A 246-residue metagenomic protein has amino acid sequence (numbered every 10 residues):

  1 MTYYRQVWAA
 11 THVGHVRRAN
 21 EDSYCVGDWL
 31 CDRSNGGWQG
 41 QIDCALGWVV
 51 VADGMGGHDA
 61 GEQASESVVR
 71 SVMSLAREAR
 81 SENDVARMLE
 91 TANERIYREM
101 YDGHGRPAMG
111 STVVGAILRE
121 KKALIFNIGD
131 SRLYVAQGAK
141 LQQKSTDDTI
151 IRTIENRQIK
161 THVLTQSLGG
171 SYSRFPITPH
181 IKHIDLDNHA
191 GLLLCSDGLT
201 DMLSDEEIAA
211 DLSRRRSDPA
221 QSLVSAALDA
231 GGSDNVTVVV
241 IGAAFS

Functional and structural regions predicted by a protein language model:
M1-S246: PP2C/PPM-type serine/threonine phosphatase catalytic domain
